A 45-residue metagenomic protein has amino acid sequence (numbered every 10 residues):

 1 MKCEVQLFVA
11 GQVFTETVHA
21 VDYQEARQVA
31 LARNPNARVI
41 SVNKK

Functional and structural regions predicted by a protein language model:
M1-F14: Short aromatic-glycine-(Arg/Gly/Cys) micro-motifs in beta-strand/loop hairpins
E16-V18: Generic detection of short hydrophobic beta-strand segments and adjacent strand-loop junctions
V29: DNA-recognition helix of helix-turn-helix
A32-K45: Short, mixed-charge low-complexity intrinsically disordered segments
